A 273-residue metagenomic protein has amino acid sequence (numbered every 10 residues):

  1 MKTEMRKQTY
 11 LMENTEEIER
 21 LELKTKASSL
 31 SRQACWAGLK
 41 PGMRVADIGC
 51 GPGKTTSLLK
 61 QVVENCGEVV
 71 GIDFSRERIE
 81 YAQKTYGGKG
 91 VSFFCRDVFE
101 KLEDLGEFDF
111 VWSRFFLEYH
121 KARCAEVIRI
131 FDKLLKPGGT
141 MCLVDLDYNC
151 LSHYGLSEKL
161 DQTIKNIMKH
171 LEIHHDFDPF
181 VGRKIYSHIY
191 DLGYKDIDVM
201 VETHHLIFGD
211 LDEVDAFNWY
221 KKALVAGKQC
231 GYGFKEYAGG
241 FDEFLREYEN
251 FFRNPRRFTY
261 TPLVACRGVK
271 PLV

Functional and structural regions predicted by a protein language model:
K7-L11, E16-E17, M200-R257: C-terminal helical/coil "lid" or tail adjacent to the Rossmann-like core of SAM-dependent
K24-M43, L58: Conserved alpha-helix/loop element of class I SAM-dependent methyltransferases that forms part of the SAM/SAH-binding
A46, P52-K101: Class I SAM-dependent methyltransferase SAM/SAH-binding core
E64, H120-K121, L135-P137: Helix-to-beta-strand junctions that scaffold the AdoMet/dcAdoMet cofactor pocket in Class I SAM-dependent enzymes
E103-V111: A short acidic, Gly/Pro-enriched loop at the edge of an enzyme's catalytic core that lines a small-molecule cofactor
A125-T140: A short glycine-rich, Lys/Arg-flanked "PGG" loop and its adjoining helix->strand segment in the class I
C142-L211: Conserved catalytic/acceptor-binding region of the Class I
L192-K195, L263-V273: Core SAM-dependent methyltransferase catalytic element
